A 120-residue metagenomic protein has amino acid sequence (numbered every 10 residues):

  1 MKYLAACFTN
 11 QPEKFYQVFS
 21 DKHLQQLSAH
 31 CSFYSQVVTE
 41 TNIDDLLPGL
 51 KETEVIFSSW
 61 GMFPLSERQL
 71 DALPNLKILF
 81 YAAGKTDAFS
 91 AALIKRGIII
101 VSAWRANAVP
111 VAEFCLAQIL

Functional and structural regions predicted by a protein language model:
M1-V55: N-terminal glycine-/charge-rich "phosphate-binding" loop or analogous flexible N-terminal tail
E54-L120: Phosphate/diphosphate ligand-binding glycine-rich loop within oxidoreductases
